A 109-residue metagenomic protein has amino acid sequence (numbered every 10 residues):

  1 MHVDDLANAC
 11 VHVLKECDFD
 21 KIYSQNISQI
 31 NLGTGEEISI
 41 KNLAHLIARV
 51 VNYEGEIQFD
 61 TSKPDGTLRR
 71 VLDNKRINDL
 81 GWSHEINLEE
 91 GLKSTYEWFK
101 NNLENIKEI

Functional and structural regions predicted by a protein language model:
M1-I109: C-terminal substrate-binding subdomain of Rossmann-fold SDR/epimerase-dehydratase oxidoreductases
